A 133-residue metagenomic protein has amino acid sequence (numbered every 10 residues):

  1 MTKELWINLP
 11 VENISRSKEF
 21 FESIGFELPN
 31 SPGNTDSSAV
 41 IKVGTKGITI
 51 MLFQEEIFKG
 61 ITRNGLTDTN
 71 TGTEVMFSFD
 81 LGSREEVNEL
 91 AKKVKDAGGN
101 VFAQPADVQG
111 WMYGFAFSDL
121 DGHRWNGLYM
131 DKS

Functional and structural regions predicted by a protein language model:
M1, T67-G72: Short, flexible turn/loop "capping" segments at secondary-structure junctions
M1-E19, M76-F79, M130-S133: N-terminal beta-strand motif that seeds the catalytic metal site of vicinal oxygen chelate
N8-E56: Core segments of cupin and vicinal oxygen chelate
I24, D68-T69, D131-K132: Membrane-topology and secretion signals of cell-surface/extracellular proteins
S31-G33, V40, N88-S133: Vicinal oxygen chelate
F53-F58, M130-K132: Acetyl-CoA-dependent GNAT
F58-N64: A short, acidic/glycine-rich surface segment
M76-K92: Mid-chain, well-packed structural core segment of small domains
